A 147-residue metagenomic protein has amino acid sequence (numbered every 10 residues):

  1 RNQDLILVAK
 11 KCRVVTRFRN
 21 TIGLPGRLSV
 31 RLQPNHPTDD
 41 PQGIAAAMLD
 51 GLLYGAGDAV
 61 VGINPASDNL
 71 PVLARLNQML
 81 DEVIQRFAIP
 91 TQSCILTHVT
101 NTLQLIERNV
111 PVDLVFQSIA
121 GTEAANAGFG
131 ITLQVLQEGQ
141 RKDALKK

Functional and structural regions predicted by a protein language model:
R1-L24, Q92, V115-A127: Domain-level signal for soluble alpha/beta catalytic cores
Q3-K10, L24-V30, L70-H98, T132-K146: Alpha-helix-loop-beta-strand connector modules within alpha/beta enzyme cores
G26-A45: Active-site mouth loops of central-metabolism enzymes
Q33-P37, N64-A66, C94-N101, S118-T122: Active-site beta-loop-alpha junctions enriched in small/polar residues
G51: Conserved, mostly hydrophobic/aromatic
A59-V61, V115: Hydrophobic residues within beta-strands of alpha/beta enzymes
Q104-K147: Catalytic alpha/beta core domains of metabolic enzymes, predominantly
